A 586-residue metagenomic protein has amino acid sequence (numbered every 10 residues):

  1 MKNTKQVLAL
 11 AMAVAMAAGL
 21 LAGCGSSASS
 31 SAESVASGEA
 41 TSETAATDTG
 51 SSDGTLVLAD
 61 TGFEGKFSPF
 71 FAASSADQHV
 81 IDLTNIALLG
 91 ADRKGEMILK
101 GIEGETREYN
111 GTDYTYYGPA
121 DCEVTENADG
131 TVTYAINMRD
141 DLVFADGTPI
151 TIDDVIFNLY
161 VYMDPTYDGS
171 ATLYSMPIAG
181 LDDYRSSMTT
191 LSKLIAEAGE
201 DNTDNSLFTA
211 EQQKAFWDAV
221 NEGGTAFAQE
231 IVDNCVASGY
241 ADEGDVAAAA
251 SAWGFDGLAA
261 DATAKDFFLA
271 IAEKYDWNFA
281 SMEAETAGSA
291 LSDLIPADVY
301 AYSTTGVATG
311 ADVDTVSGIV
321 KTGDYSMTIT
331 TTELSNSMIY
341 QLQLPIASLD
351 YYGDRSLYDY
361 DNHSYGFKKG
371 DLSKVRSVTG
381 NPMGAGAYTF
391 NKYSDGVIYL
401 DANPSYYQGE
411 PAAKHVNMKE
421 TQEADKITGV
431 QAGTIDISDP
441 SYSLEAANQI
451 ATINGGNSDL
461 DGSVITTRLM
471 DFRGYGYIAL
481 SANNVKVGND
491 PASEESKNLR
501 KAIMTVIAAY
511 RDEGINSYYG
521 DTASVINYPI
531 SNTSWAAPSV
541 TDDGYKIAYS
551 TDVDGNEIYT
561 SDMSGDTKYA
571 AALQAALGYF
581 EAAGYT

Functional and structural regions predicted by a protein language model:
G19-G23: C-terminal motif of bacterial Sec signal peptides marking the signal peptidase cleavage site
G25-S27: Bacterial signal peptide processing site
D53-G62, V132-N137, M327-T328, G386-N391 (+3 more regions): Short, well-ordered beta-strand elements
A59-D129, M383: N-terminal lobe/hinge region of extracytoplasmic solute-binding protein
D60, N391-P404, N417-K486, N516-S517: Extracellular/periplasmic solute-recognition and catalytic clefts
R93-K94, A280, A284-S317, G323-S326 (+4 more regions): Gly/Pro-rich hinge or "lid" segments in bacterial periplasmic/extracellular proteins
D113, A120-A290, G429, A492-E495 (+1 more regions): Aromatic- and charge-enriched surface segment that lines or borders ligand/interaction sites
Y399-D401, E494-T586: Append "and occasionally in soluble cytosolic enzymes with long acidic Gly/Pro-rich linkers
